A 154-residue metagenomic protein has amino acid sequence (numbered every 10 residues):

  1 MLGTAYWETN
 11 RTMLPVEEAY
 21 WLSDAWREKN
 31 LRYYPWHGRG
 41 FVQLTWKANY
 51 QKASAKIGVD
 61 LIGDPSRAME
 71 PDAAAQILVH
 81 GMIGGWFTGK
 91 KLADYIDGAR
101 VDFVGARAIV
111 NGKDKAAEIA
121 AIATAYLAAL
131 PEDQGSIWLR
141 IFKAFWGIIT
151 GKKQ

Functional and structural regions predicted by a protein language model:
M1, L14-E18, T88-A99: Surface-exposed patches in mature extracellular/periplasmic domains of secreted proteins
M1-G3, R100-R107: Alpha-helical scaffolds flanking conserved acidic
M1-M82: Peptidoglycan-targeting cell-wall enzymes and recognition modules
E28-N30, A55, D72, G89 (+2 more regions): Extracellular cell-wall/glycan-interacting regions and their flexible linkers
F41, G89, R107: A residue-level signal for beta-strand positions that form part of recognition/binding surfaces within mature
I62-S66, A73, K90-I96, R100: Long, well-ordered alpha/beta core segments of mature domains
